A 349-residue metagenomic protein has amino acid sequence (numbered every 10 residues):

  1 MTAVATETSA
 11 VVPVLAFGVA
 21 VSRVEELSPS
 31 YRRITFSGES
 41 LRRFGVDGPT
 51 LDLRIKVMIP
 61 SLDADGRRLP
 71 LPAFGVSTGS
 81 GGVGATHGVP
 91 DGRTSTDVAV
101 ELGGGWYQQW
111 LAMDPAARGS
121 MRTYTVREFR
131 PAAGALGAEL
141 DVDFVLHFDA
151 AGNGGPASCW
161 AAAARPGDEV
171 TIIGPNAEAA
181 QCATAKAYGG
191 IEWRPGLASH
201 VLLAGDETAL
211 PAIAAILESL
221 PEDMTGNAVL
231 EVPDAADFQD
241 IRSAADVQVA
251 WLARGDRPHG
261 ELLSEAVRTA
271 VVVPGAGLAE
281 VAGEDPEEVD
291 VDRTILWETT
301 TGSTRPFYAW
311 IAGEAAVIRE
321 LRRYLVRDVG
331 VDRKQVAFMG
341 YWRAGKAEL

Functional and structural regions predicted by a protein language model:
M1-L349: Extended, composition-driven regions rather than compact fold-specific motifs
